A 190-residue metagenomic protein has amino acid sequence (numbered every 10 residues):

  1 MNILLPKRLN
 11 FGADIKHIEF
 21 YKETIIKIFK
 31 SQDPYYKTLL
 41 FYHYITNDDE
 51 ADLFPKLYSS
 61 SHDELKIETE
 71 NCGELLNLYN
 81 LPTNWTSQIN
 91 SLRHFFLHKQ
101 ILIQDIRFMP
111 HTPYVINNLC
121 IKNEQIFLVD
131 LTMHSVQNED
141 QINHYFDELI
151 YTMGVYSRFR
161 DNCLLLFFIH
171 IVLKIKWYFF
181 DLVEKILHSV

Functional and structural regions predicted by a protein language model:
N2-Y44: ATP-binding glycine-rich loop module of kinase domains
F20-Y21, S61-D63, K122: Structural motif
T24, L53, I67, F127-V129: Protein kinase-like catalytic core scaffold
D33-L39, N77-T86, Q137-H144: Active-site-adjacent loop/helix micro-motif of nuclease/hydrolase catalytic cores
T46, A51-I89: Conserved structural core of kinase catalytic domains
L97: Helix-to-catalytic-loop junction in kinase catalytic cores
Q100-V190: C-lobe/activation-segment region of protein kinase-like
